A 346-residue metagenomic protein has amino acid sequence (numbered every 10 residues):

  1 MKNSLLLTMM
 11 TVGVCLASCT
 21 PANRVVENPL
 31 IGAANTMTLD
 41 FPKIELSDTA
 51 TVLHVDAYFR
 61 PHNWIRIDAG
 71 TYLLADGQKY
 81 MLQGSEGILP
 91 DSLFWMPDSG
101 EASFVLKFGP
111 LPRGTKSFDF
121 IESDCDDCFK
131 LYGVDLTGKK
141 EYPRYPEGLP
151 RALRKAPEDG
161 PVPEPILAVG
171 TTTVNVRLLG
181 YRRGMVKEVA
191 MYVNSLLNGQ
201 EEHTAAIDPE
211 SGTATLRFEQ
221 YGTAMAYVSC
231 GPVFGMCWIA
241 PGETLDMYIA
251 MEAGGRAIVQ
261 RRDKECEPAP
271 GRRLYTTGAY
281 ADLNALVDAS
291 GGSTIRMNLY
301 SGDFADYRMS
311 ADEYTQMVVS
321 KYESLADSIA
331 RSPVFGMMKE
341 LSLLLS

Functional and structural regions predicted by a protein language model:
M1-V25: Bacterial Sec-dependent N-terminal signal peptides
N23-D48, Y80, G84-I88: Low-complexity, acidic Ser/Thr/Pro/Gly-rich terminal tails and inter-domain linkers that flank the onset of structured
F41-K43, D91-P97, K107-F108, P163 (+2 more regions): Beta-strand-rich interaction surfaces with strong enrichment in secreted/lumenal proteins
A50-R60: Short, well-ordered beta-strand segments enriched in hydrophobic/aromatic residues
Y58-P97: The feature marks short-to-medium sequence segments in extracytoplasmic or secretory-pathway proteins
Q83-C125: Short, solvent-exposed, Trp/other aromatic-anchored flexible loops in extracytoplasmic proteins
D135-V334: A non-transmembrane, solvent-exposed segment enriched in polar/low-complexity residues
